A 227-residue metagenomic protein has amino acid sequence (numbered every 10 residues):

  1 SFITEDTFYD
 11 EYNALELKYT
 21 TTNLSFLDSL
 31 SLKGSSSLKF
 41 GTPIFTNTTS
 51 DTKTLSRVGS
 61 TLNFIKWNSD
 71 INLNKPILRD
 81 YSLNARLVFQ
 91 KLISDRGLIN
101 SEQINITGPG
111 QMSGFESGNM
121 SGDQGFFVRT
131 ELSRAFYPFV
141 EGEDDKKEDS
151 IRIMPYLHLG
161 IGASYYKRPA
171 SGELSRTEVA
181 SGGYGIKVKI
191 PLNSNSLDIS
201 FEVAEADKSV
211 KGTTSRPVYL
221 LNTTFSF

Functional and structural regions predicted by a protein language model:
S1-D28, G34, A204, T214-S226: Gram-negative/organellar outer-membrane beta-barrel architecture
S1-E5, T48-R57: Active-site-proximal beta-alpha loop/turn segments in soluble metabolic enzymes
T21, L38-F40, F89: Short, structured patches in soluble enzyme cores that scaffold and shape functional sites
L27, S31, T42-I44, I93-G97: Proline-centered turn/helix-capping motifs that create local helix->coil transitions or kinks
S31-T49, N72: Hard-cation-handling environments
K53-F227: C-terminal transmembrane beta-barrel domains of outer membrane proteins
